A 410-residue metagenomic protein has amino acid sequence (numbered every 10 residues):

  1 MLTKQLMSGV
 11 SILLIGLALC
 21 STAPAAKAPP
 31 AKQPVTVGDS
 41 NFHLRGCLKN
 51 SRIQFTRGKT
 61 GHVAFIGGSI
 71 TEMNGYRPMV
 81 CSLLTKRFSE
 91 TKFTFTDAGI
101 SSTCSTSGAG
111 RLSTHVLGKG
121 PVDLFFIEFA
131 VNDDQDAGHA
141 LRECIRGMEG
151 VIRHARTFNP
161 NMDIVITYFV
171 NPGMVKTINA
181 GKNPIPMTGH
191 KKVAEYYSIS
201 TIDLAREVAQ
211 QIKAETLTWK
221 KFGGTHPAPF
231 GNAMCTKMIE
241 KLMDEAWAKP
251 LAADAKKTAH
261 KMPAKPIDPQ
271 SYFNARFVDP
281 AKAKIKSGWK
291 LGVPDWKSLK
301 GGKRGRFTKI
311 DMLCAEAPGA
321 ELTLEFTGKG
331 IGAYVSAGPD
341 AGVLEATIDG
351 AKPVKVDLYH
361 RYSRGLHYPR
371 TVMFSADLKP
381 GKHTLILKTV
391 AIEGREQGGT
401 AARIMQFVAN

Functional and structural regions predicted by a protein language model:
M1-I66, I70-P78, T85-F93, G118-D123 (+3 more regions): N-terminal secretory targeting modules
C47, D163-F169, P184-K220, A233-W247: Extracellular serine-dependent O-acyl
L48, R77, C81, A109 (+5 more regions): Extracytoplasmic/secreted envelope proteins and their assembly/folding machinery, especially bacterial periplasmic
H62-I66, T94-G99, D123-F129, D163-Y168 (+1 more regions): Structural recognition of the beta-strand scaffold that forms the well-ordered cores of secreted hydrolase catalytic
A64, Y76-P78, L83, S107-I145: Oxyanion-hole/transition-state-stabilizing segment in secreted/luminal serine hydrolases and related acyltransferases
S69-E72, I100-S105, A130-D136, V170-M174 (+2 more regions): Solvent-exposed loop/turn segments at secondary-structure junctions within structured extracellular/periplasmic domains
E128-N132, I152-M187: Active-site segments of SGNH/GDSL-like serine hydrolases that catalyze O-acetyl group transfer/hydrolysis on lipids
H139-G147, I178-I185, G223: Alpha-helix N-cap and loop-to-helix initiation/capping positions
